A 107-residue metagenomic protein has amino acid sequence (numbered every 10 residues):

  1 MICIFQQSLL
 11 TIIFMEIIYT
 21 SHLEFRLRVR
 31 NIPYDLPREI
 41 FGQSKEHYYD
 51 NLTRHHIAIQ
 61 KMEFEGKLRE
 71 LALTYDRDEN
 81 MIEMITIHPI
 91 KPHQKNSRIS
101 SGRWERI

Functional and structural regions predicted by a protein language model:
M1-I107: Ribonuclease/tRNase effector modules and their secretory precursors
